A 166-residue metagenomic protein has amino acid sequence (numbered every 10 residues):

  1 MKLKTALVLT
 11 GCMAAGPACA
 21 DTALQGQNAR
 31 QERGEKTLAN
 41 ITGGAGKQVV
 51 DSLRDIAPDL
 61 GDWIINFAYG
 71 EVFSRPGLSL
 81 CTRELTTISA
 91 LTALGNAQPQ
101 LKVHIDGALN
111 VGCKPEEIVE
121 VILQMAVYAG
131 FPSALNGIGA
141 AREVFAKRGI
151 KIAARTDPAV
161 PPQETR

Functional and structural regions predicted by a protein language model:
M1-L7: Bacterial N-terminal signal peptides that target proteins for export
C19-C81, N110, N136-R166: Acidic, glycine/proline-rich low-complexity segments that act as flexible tails and inter-domain linkers
S79, N96-V119, P132-A146: Extended intrinsically disordered, low-complexity coil regions enriched in Ser, Thr, Gly, Ala and often Pro
R83-L91, L101, V121-I122: Short, structured motif recognition centered on aromatic/hydrophobic residues
I88-L94, G130-F131: Active-site-proximal catalytic alpha-helix in oxidoreductases
L123-A129: Acidic, glycine-rich active-site loops and adjacent beta-strand->loop/helix elements that engage anionic groups
